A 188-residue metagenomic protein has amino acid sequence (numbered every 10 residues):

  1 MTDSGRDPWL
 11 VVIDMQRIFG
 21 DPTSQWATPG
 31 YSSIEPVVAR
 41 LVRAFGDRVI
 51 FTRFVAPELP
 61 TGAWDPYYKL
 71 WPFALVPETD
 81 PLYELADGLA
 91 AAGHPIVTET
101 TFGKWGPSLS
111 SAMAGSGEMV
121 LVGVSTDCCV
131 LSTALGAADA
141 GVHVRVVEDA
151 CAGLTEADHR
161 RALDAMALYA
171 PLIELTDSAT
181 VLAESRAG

Functional and structural regions predicted by a protein language model:
M1-I96, S185-A187: Active-site acidic carboxylates
Q25-Y31, E118-D127: Short, glycine-rich nucleotide/cofactor-binding loops
T79-V124: Internal catalytic-core helix/loop-beta-alpha segment that presents or stabilizes conserved functional determinants
V122-V124, V142-E156: A short glycine-rich beta-strand->turn/loop micro-motif centered on a GG-aromatic cluster
D127-T133: Short glycine/serine/threonine-rich phosphate/pyrophosphate-binding segments that cradle anionic phosphate groups
A137: Anion-recognition interface
T155-Y169: Active-site-proximal loop->helix
L168-G188: A charged, well-structured terminal subsegment
